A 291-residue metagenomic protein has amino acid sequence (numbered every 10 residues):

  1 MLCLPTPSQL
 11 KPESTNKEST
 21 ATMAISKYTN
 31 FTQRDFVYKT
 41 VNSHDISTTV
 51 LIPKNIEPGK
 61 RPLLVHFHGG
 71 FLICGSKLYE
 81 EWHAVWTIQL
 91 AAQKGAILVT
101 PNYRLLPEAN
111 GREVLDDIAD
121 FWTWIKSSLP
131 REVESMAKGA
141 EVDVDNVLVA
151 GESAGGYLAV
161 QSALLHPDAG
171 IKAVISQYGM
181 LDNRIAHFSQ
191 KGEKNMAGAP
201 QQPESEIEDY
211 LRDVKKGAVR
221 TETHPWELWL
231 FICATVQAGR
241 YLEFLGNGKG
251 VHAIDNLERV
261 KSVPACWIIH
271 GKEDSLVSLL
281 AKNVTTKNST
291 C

Functional and structural regions predicted by a protein language model:
T20-K60, N110-L115: N-terminal cap/lid segment of alpha/beta-hydrolase-fold proteins
G59-F71: Short beta-strand element of the alpha/beta-hydrolase
H66-G69, T100, I268: Structural cue for short, hydrophobic secondary-structure segments
G70, N102-L106, M180: Short beta-to-alpha linker loops that shape the active-site pocket of alpha/beta-hydrolase fold enzymes
F71-Y79, L98, W124: Serine-hydrolase catalytic-loop signature spanning alpha/beta hydrolases and amidase-signature enzymes
L78-V99: Short amphipathic alpha-helix adjacent to the substrate-entry channel of hydrolases
A119-Q202: Primarily recognizes the serine-hydrolase "nucleophile elbow" in alpha/beta-hydrolase and SGNH/GDSL folds
P203-C291: Serine-hydrolase catalytic core
